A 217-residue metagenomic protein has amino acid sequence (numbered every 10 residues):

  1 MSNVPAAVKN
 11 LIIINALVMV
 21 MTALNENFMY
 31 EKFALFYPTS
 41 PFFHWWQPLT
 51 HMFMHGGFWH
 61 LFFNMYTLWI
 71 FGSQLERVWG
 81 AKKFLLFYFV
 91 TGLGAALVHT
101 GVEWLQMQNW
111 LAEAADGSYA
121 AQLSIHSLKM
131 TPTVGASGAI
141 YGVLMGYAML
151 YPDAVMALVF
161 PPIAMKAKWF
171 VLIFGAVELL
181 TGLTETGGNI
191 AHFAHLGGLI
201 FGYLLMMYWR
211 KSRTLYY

Functional and structural regions predicted by a protein language model:
M1-Y217: A detector for small-residue-rich transmembrane helices and their helix-helix packing motifs
